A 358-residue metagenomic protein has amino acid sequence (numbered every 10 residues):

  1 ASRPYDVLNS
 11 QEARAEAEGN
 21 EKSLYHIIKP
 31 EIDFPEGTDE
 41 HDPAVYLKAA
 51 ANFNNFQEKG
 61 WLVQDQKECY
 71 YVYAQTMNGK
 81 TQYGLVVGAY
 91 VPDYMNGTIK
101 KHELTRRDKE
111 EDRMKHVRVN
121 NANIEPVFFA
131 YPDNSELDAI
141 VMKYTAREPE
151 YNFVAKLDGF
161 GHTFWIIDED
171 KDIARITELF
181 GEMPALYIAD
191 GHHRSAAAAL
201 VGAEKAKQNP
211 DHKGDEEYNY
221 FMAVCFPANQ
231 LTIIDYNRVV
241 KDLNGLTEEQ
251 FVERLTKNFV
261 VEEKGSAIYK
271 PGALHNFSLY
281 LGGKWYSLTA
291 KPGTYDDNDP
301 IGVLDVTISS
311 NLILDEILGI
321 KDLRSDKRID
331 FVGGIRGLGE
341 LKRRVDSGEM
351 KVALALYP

Functional and structural regions predicted by a protein language model:
A1-P358: Surface-exposed, charge/polar-rich loops and edge strands
